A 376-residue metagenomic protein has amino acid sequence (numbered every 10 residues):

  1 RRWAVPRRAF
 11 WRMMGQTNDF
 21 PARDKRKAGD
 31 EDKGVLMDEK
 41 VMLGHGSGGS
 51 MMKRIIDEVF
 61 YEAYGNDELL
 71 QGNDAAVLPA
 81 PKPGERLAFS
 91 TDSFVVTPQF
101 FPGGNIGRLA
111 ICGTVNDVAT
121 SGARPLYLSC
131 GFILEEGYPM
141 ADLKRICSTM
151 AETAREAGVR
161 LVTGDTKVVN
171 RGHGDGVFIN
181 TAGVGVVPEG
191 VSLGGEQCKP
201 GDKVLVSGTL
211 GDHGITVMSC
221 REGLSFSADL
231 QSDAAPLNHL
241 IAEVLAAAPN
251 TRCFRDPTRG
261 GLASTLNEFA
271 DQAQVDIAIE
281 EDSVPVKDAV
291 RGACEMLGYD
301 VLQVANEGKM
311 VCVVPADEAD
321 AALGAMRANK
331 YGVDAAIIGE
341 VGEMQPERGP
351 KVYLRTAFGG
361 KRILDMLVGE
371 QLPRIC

Functional and structural regions predicted by a protein language model:
D32-V59, G369-L372: N-terminal amphipathic/basic leader segments beginning at the initiator methionine
G34-L36, E68-L70, L78-P83, T153-R155 (+10 more regions): Solvent-exposed alpha-helices and their adjacent loops that cap or buttress functional pockets in soluble metabolic
M42, S50-V206, V217, F226: Glycine-rich phosphate/pyrophosphate-binding loop regions near the starts of catalytic domains
E135-G137, L230-N306: Active-site-proximal betaalpha loop/short-helix elements that scaffold phosphoryl/nucleotidyl transfer chemistry
T209-L210: Short, surface-exposed secondary-structure boundary micro-motifs
V314-A319: Helix N-cap motif at beta-to-alpha junctions
N329-C376: Acidic, Ser/Thr/Pro-rich beta/coil linker or hinge segments at domain junctions
